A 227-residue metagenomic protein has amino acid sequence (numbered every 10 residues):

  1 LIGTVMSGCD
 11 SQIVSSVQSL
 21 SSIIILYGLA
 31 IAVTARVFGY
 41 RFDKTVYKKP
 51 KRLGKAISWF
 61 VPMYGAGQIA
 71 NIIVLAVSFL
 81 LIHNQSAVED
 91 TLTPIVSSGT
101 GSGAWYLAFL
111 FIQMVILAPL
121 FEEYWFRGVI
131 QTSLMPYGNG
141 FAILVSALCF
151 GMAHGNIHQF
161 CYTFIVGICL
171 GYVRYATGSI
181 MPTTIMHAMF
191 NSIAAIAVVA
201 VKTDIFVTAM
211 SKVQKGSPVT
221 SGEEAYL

Functional and structural regions predicted by a protein language model:
L1-D90, Y106-A118, A195-L227: Specific transmembrane helices
I13-V14, G101-S102, G151-M152: A generic short-segment signal for beta-strand/edge and adjacent turn/coil regions
V46-L53, I95-W105, M135-Y137, V173: Helix-boundary and loop/linker segments of multi-pass membrane transporters
I73, V77, T91-I95, I130-Y137: Hydrophobic alpha-helical segments of integral membrane proteins, encompassing both true transmembrane helices
A87-I95, I180, T184: Hydrophobic alpha-helical transmembrane segments and immediately flanking/interface helices in integral membrane
W105-L227: Transmembrane helix-loop-helix hairpins at the membrane interface of multi-pass integral membrane proteins
